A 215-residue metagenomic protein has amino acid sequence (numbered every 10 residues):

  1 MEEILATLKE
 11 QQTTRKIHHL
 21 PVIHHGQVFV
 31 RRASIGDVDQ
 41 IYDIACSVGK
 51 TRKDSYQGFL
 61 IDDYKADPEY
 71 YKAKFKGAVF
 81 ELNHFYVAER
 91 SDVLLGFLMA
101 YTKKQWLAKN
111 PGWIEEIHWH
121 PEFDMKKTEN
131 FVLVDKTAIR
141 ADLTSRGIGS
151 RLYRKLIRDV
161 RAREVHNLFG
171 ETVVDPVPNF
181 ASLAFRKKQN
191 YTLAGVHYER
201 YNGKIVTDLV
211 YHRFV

Functional and structural regions predicted by a protein language model:
M1-D39, D43-S55: Conserved N-terminal entry element of GNAT/NAT acetyltransferase domains
G49-A73: Conserved GNAT-fold acetyl-CoA-binding loop/helix
K72-V87, K103-A108, L133: A short helix-loop-beta-strand connector motif used in the catalytic cores of GNAT acetyltransferases and, in some
L82-L98: Conserved beta-hairpin
M99-K136: Conserved acyl-donor/pantetheine-binding loop and adjacent beta-alpha core of acyl/acetyltransferases and related
F131-V134, T144, V160-P178: Conserved GNAT acetyl-CoA-binding A-motif
K136-I139, S145-V160: Conserved acetyl-CoA-binding loop-helix of GNAT-fold acetyltransferases
S150, A162, D175-G195: Conserved active-site alpha-helix within GNAT-family acetyltransferase domains
